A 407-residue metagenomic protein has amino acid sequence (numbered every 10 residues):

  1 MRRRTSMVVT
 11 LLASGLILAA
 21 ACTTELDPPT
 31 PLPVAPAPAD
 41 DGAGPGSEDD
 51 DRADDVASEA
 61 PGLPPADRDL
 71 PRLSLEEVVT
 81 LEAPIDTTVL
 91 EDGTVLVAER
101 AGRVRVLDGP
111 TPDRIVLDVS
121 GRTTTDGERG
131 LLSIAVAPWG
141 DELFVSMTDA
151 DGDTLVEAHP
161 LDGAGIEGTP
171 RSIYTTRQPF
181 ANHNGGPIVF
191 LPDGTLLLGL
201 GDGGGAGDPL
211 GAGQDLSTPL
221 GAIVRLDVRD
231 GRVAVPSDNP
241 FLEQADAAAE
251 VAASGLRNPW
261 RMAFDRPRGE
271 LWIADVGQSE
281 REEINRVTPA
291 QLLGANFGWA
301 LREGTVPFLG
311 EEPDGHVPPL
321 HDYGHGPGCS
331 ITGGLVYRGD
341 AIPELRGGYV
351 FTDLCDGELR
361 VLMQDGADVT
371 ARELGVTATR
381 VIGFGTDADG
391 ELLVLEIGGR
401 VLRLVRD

Functional and structural regions predicted by a protein language model:
M1-L12: Bacterial N-terminal signal peptides that target proteins for export
L18-A21: C-terminal motif of bacterial Sec signal peptides marking the signal peptidase cleavage site
T23-G207, R261-F264, G269-E280, P327-M363 (+2 more regions): Acidic, Gly/Ser/Thr-rich repeat motifs that build Ca2+-stabilized beta-propeller blades
R114-D126, P170-N184, V228-A252, F297-P327: Surface-exposed loop and turn segments in beta-propeller and other repeat-based domains that flank or scaffold
L155-G163, D215-V228, R286-T288: Beta-propeller blade signature
L198-L220, R281-V287: Short, conserved, GDST-rich strand-edge loop motifs in beta-rich repeat architectures
W272, E280-N285, L293-G298, V306-E311 (+1 more regions): Short acidic/glycine-rich loop or secondary-structure boundary segments that cap or lie
D368-A388: Conserved blade-ending motifs and adjacent loop-strand segments that build the rim/top face of beta-propeller domains
